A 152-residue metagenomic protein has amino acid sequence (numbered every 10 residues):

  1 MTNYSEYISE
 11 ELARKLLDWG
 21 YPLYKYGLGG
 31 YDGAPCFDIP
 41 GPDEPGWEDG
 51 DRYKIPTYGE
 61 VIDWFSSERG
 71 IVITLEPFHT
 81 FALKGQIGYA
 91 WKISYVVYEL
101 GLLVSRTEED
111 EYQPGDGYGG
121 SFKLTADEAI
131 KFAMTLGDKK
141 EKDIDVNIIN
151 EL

Functional and structural regions predicted by a protein language model:
M1-L152: Glycine-rich anion-binding surface patch
